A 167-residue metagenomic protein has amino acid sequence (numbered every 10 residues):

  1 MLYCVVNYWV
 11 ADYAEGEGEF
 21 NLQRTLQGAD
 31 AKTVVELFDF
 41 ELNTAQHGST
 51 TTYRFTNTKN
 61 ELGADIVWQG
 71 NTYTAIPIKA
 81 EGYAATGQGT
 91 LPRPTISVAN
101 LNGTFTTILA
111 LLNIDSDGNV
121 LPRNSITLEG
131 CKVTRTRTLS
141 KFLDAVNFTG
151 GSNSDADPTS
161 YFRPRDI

Functional and structural regions predicted by a protein language model:
M1-P77: Polar/acidic, low-complexity leader/linker segments enriched in S/T/G and N/D
L2, G28-A31, G87, N124 (+1 more regions): Sterically constrained small-residue positions within well-ordered secondary structures of folded domains
N21-Q27, A80-A85, V120-L121, D155-A156: Intrinsically disordered, low-complexity boundary segments flanking structured domains
T44-Y53, G103-T107, K141-D144: Short, surface-exposed beta-strand/loop "edge" segments at domain boundaries and coil↔beta transitions
T50-K59, L109-V120, N147: Surface-exposed flexible segments
T72-A84, D166: Short small/polar-residue motifs
A80-K141: Extracellular/virion structural assembly segments
K132-I167: Short beta-strand and beta-hairpin "edge-sheet" elements
